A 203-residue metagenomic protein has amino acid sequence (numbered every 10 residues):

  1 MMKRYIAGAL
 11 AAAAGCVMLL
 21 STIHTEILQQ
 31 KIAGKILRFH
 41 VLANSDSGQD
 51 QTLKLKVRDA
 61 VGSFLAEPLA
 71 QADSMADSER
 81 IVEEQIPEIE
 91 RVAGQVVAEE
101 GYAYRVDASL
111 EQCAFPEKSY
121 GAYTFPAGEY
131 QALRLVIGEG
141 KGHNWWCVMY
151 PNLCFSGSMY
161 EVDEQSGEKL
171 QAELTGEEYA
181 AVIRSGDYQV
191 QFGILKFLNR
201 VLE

Functional and structural regions predicted by a protein language model:
Y5-T22: Hydrophobic membrane-insertion alpha-helices, especially the h-region of bacterial N-terminal signal peptides
L20-A33: Aromatic-capped interface at the extracytoplasmic side of an N-terminal signal-anchor transmembrane helix
G34-E67: Short extracytoplasmic
I36-L42, R105-S109, A132-V136, W146-V148: Soluble periplasmic/extracytoplasmic beta-strand elements of cell-envelope proteins
H40-G48, L69-E84, V136, Y179: Second-shell loop/turn segments in exported
R58, G62-A70, P87-A98, Y102 (+1 more regions): Sec-exported extracytoplasmic/periplasmic mature domains
M75-P116: Amphipathic, coiled-coil-like alpha-helical scaffolding segments used for oligomerization/assembly
Y123-Y188: Soluble extracytoplasmic domains of inner/organellar membrane proteins
